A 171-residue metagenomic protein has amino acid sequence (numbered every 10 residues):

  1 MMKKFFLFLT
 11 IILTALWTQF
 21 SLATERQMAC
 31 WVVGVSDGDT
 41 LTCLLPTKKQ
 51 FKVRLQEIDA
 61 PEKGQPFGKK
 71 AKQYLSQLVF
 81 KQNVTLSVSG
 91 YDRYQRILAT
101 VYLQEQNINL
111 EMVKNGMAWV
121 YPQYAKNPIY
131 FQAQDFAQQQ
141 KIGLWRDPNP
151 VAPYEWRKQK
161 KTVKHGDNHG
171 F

Functional and structural regions predicted by a protein language model:
M2-F171: Small beta-barrel nucleic-acid-binding modules, primarily SNase/OB-fold domains and secondarily Tudor-like barrels
